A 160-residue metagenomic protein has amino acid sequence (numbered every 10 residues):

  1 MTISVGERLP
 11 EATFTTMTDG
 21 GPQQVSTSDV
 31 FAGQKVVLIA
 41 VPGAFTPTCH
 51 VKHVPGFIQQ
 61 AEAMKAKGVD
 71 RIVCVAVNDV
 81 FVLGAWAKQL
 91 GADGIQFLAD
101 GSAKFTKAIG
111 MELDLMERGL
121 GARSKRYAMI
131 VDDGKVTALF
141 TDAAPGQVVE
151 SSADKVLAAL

Functional and structural regions predicted by a protein language model:
M1-L160: Chalcogenol-based redox active-site neighborhoods
